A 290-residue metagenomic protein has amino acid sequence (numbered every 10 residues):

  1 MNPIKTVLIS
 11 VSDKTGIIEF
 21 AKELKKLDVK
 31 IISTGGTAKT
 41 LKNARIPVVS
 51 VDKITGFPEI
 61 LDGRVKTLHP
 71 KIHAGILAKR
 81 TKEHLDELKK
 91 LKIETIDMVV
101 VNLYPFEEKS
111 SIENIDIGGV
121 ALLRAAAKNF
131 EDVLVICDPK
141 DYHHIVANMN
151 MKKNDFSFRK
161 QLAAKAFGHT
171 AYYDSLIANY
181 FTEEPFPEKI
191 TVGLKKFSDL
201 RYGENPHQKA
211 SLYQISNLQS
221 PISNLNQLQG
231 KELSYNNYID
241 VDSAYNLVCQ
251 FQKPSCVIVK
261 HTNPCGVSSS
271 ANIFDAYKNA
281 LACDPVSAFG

Functional and structural regions predicted by a protein language model:
M1-I54: N-terminal glycine-/serine-/threonine-rich phosphate-binding loop
M1-K5, K66-H73, N102-K109, A126-A127 (+2 more regions): Gly-rich Lys/Arg/Thr-decorated short loops/hinges at beta-loop-alpha junctions or inter-strand turns that position
I9, K30-G35, V49-K53, A78 (+5 more regions): General beta-strand structural signal in soluble alpha/beta enzymes
V11-K22, T37-A38, F57-T67, S268-D284: N-terminal active-site wall of soluble small-molecule enzyme domains
G36-F106: Glycine-rich nucleotide/cofactor/substrate-binding loop typically near the N-terminus or early in the first domain
M98-E113, I117-D155, Q214-N217, P221-L225: A short, charged helix-loop
K140-G290: Active-site loops and adjacent core secondary-structure elements that bind or stabilize anionic groups
